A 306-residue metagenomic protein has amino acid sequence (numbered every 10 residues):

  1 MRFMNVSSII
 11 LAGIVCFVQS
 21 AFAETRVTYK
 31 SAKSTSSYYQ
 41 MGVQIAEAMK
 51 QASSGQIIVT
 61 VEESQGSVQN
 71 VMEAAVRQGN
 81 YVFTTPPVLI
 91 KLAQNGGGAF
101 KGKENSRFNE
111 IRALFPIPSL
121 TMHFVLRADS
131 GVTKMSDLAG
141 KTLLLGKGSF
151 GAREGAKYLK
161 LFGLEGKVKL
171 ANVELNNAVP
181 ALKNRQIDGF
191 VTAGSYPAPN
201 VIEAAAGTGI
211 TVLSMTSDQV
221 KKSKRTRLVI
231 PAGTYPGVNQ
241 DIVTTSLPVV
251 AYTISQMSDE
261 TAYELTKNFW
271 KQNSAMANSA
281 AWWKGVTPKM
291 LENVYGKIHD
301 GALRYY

Functional and structural regions predicted by a protein language model:
S8-F17: Bacterial N-terminal signal peptides
F17-A23: Sec/Tat signal peptide C-region and signal peptidase I cleavage site
R26-A52, I57-I58, P116-N184, E292 (+1 more regions): Bilobed "Venus flytrap"/periplasmic-binding protein-like clamshell domains and structurally analogous long
Q40-V76, V238-N239: Extracytoplasmic small-molecule ligand-binding "clamshell" domains of the periplasmic binding protein/Venus flytrap
A75-I111: N-terminal segment of the mature folded domain
P86, N95-G98, K103-E104, G166-Q256: Pocket-lining segment of extracytoplasmic ligand-binding domains
I117-V132, V243, L247-T261: A bilobed periplasmic-binding-protein/Venus flytrap-type ligand-binding module shared by bacterial periplasmic
V173-N177, K183-N184, G194-G207, V212-S214 (+2 more regions): An extracytoplasmic/periplasmic, membrane-proximal ligand-sensing/linker region
